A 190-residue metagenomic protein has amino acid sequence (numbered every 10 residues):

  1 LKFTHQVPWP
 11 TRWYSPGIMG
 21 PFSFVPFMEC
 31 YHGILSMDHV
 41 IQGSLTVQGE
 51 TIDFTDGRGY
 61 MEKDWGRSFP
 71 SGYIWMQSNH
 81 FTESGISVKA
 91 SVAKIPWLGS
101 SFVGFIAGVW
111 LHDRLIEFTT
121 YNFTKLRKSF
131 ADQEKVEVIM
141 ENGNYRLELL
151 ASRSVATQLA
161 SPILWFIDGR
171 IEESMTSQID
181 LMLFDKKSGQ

Functional and structural regions predicted by a protein language model:
L1-Q190: Structured soluble/peripheral alpha/beta segments that form catalytic or ligand/cofactor-binding pockets
